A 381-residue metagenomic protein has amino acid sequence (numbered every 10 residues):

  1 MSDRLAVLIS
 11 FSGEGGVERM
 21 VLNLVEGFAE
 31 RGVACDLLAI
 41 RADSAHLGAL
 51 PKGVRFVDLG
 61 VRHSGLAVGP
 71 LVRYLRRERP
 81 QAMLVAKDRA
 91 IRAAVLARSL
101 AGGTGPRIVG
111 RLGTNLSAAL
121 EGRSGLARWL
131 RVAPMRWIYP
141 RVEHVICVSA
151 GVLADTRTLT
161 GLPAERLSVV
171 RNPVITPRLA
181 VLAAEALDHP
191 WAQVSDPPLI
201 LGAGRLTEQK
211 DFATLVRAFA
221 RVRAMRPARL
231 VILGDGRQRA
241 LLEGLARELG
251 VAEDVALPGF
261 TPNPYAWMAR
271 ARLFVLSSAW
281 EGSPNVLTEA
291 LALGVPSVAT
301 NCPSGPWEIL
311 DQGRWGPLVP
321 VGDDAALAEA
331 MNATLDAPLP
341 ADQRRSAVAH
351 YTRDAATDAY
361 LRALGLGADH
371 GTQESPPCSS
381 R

Functional and structural regions predicted by a protein language model:
V7-G65, R166, R237: N-terminal strand-loop element at the rim of the active site of nucleotide-sugar-dependent glycosyltransferases
G15-N23, P198-R223, R237-G244: A conserved mid-protein helix/loop that constitutes part of the nucleotide-sugar donor-binding site
A39, P296-T300: Short hydrophobic beta-strand element within catalytic cores of glycosyltransferases and related nucleotide-activated
G69-R73, L126-V145: Membrane-proximal helix-turn-helix segments that form the acceptor-binding/catalytic region of lipid-linked
V85-I91, L112: Short His-centered aromatic/hydrophobic patch
P140-S168, V174-T176: A short, active-site helix/loop in glycosyltransferases that binds the activated sugar's phosphate group
F260, A279: Aromatic "clamp/platform" in nucleotide-sugar-dependent glycosyltransferases that forms part of the donor/acceptor
D311-D324, N332-P338: Conserved acidic donor-binding segment of nucleotide-sugar-dependent glycosyltransferases
